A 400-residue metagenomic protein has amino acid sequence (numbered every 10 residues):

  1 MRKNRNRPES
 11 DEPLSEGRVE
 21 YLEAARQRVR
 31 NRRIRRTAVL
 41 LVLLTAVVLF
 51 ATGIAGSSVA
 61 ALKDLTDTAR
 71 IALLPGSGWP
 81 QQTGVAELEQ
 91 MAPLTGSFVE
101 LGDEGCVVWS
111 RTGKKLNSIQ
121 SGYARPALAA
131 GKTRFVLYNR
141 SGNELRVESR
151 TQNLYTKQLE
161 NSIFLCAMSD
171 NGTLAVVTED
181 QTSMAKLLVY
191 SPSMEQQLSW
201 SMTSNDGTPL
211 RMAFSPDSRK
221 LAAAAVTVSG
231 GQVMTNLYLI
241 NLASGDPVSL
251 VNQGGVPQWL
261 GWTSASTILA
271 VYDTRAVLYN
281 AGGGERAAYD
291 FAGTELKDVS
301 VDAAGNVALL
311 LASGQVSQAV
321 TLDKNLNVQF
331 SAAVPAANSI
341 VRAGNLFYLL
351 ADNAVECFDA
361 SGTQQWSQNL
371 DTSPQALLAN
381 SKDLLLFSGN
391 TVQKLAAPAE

Functional and structural regions predicted by a protein language model:
M1-W79, P398-E400: Sequence/structural signature of beta-propeller modules and their immediately flanking N-terminal secretory/stalk
A69-T83, G113-Q120, Q152-Q158, Q196-M202 (+4 more regions): A short beta-strand motif characteristic of beta-propeller blades
G84-M91, G122-T133, N161-D170, D206-A213 (+4 more regions): Repeated scaffold domains used in trafficking and secretory/extracellular systems, primarily beta-propellers
E89-L101, C106, L128-R140, L145-R146 (+8 more regions): Short beta-strand elements that form the blades of beta-propeller/WD-repeat-like and other beta-sheet-rich scaffold
S110-T112, S149-Q152, Y190-E195, N241-S244 (+4 more regions): Short loop/turn segments that connect beta-strands within beta-propeller blades
N117-A224: Non-cytosolic head/periplasmic domains of membrane-anchored proteins
S183-V271, R275-V277: Solenoidal tandem-repeat scaffolds enriched in leucines and small polar residues
N280-L370: Intrinsically disordered, low-complexity segments enriched in Gly and acidic/Ser/Thr residues that form flexible
